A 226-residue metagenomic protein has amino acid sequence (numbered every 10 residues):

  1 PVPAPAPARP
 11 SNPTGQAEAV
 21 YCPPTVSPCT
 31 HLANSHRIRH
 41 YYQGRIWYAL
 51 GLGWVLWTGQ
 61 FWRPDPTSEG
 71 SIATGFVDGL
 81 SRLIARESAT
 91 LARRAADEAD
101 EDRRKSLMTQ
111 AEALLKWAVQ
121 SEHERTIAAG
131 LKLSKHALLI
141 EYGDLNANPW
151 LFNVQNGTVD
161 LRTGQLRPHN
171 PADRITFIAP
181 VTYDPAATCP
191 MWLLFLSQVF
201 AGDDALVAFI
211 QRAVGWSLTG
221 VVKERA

Functional and structural regions predicted by a protein language model:
P1-R45, L52-V55, F61-E69, L83-A118 (+2 more regions): Replication-associated primase and helicase/ATPase modules
P24-S27, A33-S35, A129-K132, A137-L139 (+2 more regions): A short linear-motif detector with a strong N-terminal bias
W47-T67, K105, L145-A147, L151-A226: P-loop NTPase catalytic core of nucleic-acid-dependent motor ATPases
L80: Conserved substrate/cofactor phosphate-moiety recognition/catalytic segment in nucleotide-dependent phosphotransferases
E87, E101-T163: Long, basic/Gly/Ser/Thr-rich N-terminal segments that mediate initial subcellular attachment or targeting
